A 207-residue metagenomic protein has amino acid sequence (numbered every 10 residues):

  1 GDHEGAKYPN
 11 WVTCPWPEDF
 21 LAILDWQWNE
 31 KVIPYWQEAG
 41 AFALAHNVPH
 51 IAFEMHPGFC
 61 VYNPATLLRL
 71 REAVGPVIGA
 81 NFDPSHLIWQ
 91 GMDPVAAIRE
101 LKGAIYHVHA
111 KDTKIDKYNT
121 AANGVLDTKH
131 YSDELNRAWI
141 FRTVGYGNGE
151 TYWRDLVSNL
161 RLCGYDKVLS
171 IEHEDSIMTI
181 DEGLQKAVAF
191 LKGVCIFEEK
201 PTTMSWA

Functional and structural regions predicted by a protein language model:
G1-D2, H56-G58, D83-L87, K111-I115 (+1 more regions): Active-site beta-loop-alpha junctions enriched in small/polar residues
G1-G79: Active-site acidic/histidine proton-transfer and metal-coordination neighborhood in alpha/beta enzyme cores
N29, P64-L68, I88-G164, D181-E182: Gly/Pro-rich active-site loop or hairpin
V32, I51, L67, D83 (+4 more regions): Conserved, mostly hydrophobic/aromatic
I33-G40, L44, L68-R71, K102 (+3 more regions): A structural alpha-helix within SAM-dependent methyltransferase catalytic domains
H46-H50, G75-V77, G103-I105, L162-V168: A general structural motif
E172-H173, E199-A207: Short, flexible loop/turn segments with low-complexity composition
I180-K200: C-terminal helical cap(s) of enzyme catalytic domains, especially alpha/beta-barrels
